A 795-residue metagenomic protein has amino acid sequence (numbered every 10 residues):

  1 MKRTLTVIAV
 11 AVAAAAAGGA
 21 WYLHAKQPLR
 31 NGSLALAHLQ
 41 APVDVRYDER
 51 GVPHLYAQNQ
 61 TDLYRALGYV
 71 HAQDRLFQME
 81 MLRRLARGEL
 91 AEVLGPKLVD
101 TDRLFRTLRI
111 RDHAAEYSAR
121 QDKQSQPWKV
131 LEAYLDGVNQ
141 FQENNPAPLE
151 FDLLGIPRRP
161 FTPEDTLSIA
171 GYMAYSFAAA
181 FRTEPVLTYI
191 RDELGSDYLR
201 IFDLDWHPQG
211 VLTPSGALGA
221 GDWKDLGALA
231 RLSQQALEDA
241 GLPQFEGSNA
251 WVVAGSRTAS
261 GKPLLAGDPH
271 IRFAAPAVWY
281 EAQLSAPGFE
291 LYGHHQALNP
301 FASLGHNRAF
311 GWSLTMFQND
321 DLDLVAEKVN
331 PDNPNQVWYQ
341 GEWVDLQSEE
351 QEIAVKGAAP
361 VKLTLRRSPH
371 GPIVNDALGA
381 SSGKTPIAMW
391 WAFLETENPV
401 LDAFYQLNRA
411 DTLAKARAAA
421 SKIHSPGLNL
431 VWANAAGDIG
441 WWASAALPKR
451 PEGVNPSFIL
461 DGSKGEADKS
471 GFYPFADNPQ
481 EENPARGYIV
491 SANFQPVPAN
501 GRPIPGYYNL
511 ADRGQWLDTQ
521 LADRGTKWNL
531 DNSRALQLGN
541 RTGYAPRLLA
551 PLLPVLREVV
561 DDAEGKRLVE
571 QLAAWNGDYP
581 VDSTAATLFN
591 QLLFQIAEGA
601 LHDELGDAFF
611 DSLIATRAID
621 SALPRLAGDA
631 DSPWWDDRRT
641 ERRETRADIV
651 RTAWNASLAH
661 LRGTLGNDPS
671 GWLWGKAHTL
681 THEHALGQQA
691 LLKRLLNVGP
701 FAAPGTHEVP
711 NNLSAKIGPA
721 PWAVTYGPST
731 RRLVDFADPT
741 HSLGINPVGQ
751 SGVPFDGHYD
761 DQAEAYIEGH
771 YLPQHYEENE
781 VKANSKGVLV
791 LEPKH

Functional and structural regions predicted by a protein language model:
M1-A13: N-terminal Sec-pathway targeting helices
G18-L264, P269-A275, G293, F301 (+2 more regions): Substrate-recognition/specificity elements adjacent to catalytic centers across diverse enzyme folds
D62-L98, R111, S313-T364, E466-G514 (+2 more regions): Gly/Pro-rich active-site capping loops and adjacent beta-alpha segments that organize cofactor/substrate pockets
L63-A66, H113-K129, W390, L401-L407 (+4 more regions): Second-shell loop/turn segments in exported
F245, L284-F301, G305-F310, L314-K464 (+1 more regions): Glycine- and hydrophobic-rich flexible loops that cap the catalytic core of alpha/beta enzyme folds
V374, L378-G379, T385, S425-R524 (+3 more regions): Hydrophobic alpha-helical segments
P503-G565, R651-H795: Terminal end segments
L592-G675: Charged, long alpha-helical assembly modules
